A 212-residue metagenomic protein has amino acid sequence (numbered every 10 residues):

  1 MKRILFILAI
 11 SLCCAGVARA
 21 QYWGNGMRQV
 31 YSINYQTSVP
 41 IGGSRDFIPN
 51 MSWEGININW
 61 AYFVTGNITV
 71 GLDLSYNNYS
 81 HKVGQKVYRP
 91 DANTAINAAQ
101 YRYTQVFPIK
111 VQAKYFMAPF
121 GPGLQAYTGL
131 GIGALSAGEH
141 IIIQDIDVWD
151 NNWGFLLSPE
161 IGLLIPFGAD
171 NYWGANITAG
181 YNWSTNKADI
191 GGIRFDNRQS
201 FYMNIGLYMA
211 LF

Functional and structural regions predicted by a protein language model:
M1-M27, F212: Cleavable N-terminal export/targeting peptides
A20-V64, T69-V70, Y208-F212: Short glycine/proline- and aromatic-enriched beta-strand/turn motifs that initiate or cap beta-hairpins
M27-Q29, N50-E54, Y103-I109, L124 (+3 more regions): Residues that define the transmembrane beta-barrel architecture of outer-membrane proteins
Y31-Y35, L72-L74, V111-A113, T128-L130 (+3 more regions): Membrane-embedded beta-strand positions of outer-membrane beta-barrel proteins
Q36-S44, Y79-K86, F120, A134-Q144 (+2 more regions): Sequence/structural signature of outer-membrane beta-barrel proteins
G42-D46, T94-Y101, I143-D150, D189-F195: Extracellular loop and loop/strand-boundary signature of outer-membrane beta-barrel proteins
A61-I143, G154, I165-A169: Gram-negative (and chloroplast) outer-membrane scaffold detector with strong preference for beta-barrel transmembrane
Y79-Q85, G162-F212: Predominantly the C-terminal beta-signal and adjacent terminal strand-loop region of outer-membrane beta-barrel
